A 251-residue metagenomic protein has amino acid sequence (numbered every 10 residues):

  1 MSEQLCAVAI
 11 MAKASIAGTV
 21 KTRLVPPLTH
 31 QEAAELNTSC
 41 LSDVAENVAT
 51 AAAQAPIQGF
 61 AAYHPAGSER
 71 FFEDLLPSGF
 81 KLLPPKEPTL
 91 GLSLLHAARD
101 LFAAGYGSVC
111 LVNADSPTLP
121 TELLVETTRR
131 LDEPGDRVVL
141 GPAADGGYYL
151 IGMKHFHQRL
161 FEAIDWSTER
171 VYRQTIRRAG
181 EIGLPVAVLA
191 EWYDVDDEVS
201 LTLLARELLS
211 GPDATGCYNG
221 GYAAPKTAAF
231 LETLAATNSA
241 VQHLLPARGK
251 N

Functional and structural regions predicted by a protein language model:
M1-R23: N-terminal nucleotide-binding beta1-loop-alpha1 segment
N37-A55: A short, N-terminal amphipathic alpha-helix
I57-P65: Short beta-strand/loop segment that forms part of the nucleotide-sugar
F71-S108: Short phosphate-binding loop-to-helix
C110-V112: Short aromatic-hydrophobic micro-motifs that form the base-stacking/packing surface for donor nucleotide recognition
L119-D145: Conserved donor-nucleotide/metal-binding helix-loop-beta segment in metal-dependent transferases, i.e., the alpha-helix
Q158-I176: Short, glycine-/small-residue-rich phosphate/pyrophosphate-handling segment
R177-N251: Conserved alpha/beta core of the MobA/IspD/sugar-nucleotide pyrophosphorylase nucleotidyltransferase superfamily
